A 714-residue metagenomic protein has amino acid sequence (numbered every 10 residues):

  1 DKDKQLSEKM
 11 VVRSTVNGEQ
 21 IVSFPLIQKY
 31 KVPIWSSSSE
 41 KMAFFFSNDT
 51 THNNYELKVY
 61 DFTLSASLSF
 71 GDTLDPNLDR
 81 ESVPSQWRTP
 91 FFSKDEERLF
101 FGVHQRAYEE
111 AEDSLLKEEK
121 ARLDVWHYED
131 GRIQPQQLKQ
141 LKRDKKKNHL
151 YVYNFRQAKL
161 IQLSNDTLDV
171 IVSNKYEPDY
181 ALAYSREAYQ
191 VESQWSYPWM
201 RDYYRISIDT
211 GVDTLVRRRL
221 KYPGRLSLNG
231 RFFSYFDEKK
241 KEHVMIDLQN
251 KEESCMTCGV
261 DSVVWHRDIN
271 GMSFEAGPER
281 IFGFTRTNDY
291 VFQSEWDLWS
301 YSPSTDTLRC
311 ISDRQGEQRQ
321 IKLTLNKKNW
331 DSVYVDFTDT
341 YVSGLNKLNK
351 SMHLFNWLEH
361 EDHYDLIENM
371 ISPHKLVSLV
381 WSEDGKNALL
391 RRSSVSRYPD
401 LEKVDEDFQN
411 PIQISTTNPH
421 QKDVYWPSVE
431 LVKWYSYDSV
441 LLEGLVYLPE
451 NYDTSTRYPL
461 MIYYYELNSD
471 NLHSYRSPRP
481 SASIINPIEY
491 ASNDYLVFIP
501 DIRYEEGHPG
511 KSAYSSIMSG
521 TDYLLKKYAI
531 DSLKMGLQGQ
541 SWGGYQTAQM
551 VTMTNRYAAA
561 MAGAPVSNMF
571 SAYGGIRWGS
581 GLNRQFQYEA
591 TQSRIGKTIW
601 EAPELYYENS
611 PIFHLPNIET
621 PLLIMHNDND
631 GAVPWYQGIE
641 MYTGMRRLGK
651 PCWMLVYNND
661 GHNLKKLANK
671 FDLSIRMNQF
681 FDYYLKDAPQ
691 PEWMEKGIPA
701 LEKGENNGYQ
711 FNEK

Functional and structural regions predicted by a protein language model:
D1, P33-M42, T89-L99, V172-A181 (+6 more regions): Blade-terminus and WD-like Trp-Asp/Gly-His loop motifs, strongest in beta-propeller folds
L6-E8, Y55-F70, L74-D79, Q86-R88 (+9 more regions): Predominantly five- to eight-bladed beta-propeller fold
E8-V16, E56-S65, N148-F155, W199-T210 (+4 more regions): Beta-propeller blade signature
E19-F24, P76-R80, K159-S164, V212-R217 (+3 more regions): A short beta-strand motif characteristic of beta-propeller blades
P25-V32, T73-R80, D166-I171, R219-G224 (+4 more regions): Short coil/turn segments at the loop-to-beta-strand junctions that recur within blades of beta-propeller repeat folds
F100-G102, Q137, R143-H149, L160-L163 (+7 more regions): Non-catalytic accessory segments flanking enzyme active sites
D261-V263, R267, T416-K534, Q540: Cap/lid segment of the alpha/beta-hydrolase catalytic domain
S477-K714: Active-site-proximal cap/loop segments of hydrolase catalytic domains
